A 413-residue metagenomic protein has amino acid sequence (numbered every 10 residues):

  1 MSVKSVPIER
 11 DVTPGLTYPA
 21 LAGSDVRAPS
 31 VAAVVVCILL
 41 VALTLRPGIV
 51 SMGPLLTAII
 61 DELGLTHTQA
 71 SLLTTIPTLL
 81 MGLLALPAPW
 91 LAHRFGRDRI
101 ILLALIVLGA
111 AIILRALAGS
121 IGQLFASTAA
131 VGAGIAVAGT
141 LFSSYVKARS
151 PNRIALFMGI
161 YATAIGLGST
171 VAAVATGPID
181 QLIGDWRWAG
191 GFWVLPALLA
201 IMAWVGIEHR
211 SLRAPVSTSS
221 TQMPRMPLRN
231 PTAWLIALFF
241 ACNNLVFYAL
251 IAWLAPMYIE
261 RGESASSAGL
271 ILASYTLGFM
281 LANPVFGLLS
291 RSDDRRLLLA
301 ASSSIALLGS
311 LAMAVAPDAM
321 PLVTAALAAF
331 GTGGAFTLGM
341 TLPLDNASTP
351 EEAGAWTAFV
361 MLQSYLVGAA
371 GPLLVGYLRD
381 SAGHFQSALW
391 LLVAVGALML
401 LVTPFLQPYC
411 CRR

Functional and structural regions predicted by a protein language model:
M52-G53, P231-A273, F279-N283: Extracytoplasmic gate region of multi-pass secondary transporters
G64, G96, L117-G122, P151 (+1 more regions): Helix-breaking motifs and short loop linkers at transmembrane-helix boundaries and internal kinks in secondary membrane
L83-G122: Conserved MFS/SLC helix-loop-helix module at the cytosolic interface between two early adjacent transmembrane helices
I100-I113, L297-A312: Structural signature of the two symmetry-related core transmembrane helices
S127-A164: Cytoplasmic helix-loop-helix junction between adjacent transmembrane helices in 12-TM secondary transporters
V137-S150, G334-S348: Intracellular juxtamembrane helix-capping segments at the cytosolic ends of symmetry-related transmembrane helices
N152-R153, G159-H209: Helix-loop-helix hairpin linking two adjacent transmembrane segments in secondary transporters
P350-Q386, L392: A late C-terminal transmembrane helix in Major Facilitator Superfamily
